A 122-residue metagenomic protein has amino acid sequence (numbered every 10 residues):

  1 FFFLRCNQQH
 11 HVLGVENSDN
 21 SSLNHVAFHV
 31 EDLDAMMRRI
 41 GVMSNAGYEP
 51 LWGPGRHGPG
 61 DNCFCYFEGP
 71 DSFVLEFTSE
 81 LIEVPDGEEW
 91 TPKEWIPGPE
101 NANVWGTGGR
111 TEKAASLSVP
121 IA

Functional and structural regions predicted by a protein language model:
F1-H10: Core segments of cupin and vicinal oxygen chelate
L13-E16: Amphipathic N-proximal alpha-helical interface segments
N20: Long C-terminal interaction/binding lobes of large macromolecular proteins
N24: Long, contiguous binding/interaction regions
F28-L75, S79-A122: Vicinal oxygen chelate
